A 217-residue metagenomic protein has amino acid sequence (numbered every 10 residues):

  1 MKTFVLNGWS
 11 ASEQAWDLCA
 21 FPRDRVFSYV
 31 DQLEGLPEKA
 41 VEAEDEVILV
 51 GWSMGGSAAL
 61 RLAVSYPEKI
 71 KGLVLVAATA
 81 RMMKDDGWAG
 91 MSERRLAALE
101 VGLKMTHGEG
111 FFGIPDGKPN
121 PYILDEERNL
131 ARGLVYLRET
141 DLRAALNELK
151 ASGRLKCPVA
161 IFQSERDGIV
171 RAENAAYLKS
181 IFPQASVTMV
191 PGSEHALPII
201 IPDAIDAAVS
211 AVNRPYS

Functional and structural regions predicted by a protein language model:
M1-L36: Conserved HGGG/HGGXW glycine-rich cap/lid loop of the alpha/beta-hydrolase fold
D17-L18, R171-S180: Short alpha-helix in the alpha/beta-hydrolase fold that links the catalytic acid
G51-G55, A59: Gly/Ala-rich beta-loop-alpha elbow adjacent to hydrolase catalytic centers
V64-S65, I70-E100: Flexible "cap/lid" loop of the alpha/beta hydrolase fold
V101-A151: Conserved alpha/beta-hydrolase catalytic His-Asp/Glu region
L155, I161-Q163, D167: Short beta-strand/loop motif that positions the catalytic acidic residue of the alpha/beta-hydrolase fold
R166-V170, H195: Acidic catalytic loop of the alpha/beta-hydrolase fold
S193-D206: Catalytic histidine-centered segment of alpha/beta-hydrolase-like enzymes
